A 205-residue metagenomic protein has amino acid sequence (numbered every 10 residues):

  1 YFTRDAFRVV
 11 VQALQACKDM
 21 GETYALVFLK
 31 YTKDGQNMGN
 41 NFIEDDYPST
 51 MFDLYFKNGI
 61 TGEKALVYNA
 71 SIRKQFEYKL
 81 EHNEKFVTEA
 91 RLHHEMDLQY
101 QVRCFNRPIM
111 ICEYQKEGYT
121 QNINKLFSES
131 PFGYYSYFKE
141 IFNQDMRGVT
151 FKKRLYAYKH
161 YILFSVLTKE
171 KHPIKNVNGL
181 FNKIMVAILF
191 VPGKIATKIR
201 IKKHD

Functional and structural regions predicted by a protein language model:
F2-T3, N69: GHKL-family ATP-binding catalytic core of two-component histidine kinases
T3-N40: Conserved donor NDP-sugar-binding/catalytic core segment of glycosyltransferases
D5-A13, R91, E95, G133-S136: Alpha-helical elements of Rossmann-like donor-binding domains used by nucleotide-donor carbohydrate transfer enzymes
K18, Y47-S49, M146-V149, K175-A187: Solenoid-like repeat scaffolds
K30-Q121: Conserved nucleotide-sugar donor-binding catalytic segment
P108-Q115, N122-G148: Catalytic core of nucleotide-sugar-dependent glycosyltransferases
R154-Y161: Structural register within alpha-helical repeat arrays
S165-D205: Membrane-interface aromatic/basic loop that binds lipid-linked glycans or pyrophosphate carriers, typified by
